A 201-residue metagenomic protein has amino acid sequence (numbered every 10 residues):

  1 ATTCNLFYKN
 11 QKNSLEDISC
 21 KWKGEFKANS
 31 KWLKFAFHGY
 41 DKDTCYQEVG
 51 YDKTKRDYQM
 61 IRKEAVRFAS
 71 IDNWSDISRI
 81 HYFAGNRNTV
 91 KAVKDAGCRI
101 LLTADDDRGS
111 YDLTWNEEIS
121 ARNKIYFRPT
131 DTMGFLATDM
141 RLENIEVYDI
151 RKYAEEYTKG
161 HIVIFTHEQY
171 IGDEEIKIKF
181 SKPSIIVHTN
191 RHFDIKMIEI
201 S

Functional and structural regions predicted by a protein language model:
A1-A28, W74, I164: Active-site beta->alpha N-cap acidic-glycine motif
T2-L6, H38-K42, H81-F83, D105 (+3 more regions): Active-site beta-loop-alpha junctions enriched in small/polar residues
N10-K23, Y51-E64, I145-R151, D173-H192: Well-ordered, non-membrane alpha-helical segments in soluble/globular domains
C20-K34, G97-S110: Acidic, His- and aromatic-enriched active-site or binding-groove loops in soluble protein domains that engage sugars
S30, L101-D105, V163-S201: C-terminal domain-boundary segment and adjacent tail
L33-H38, D76-I80, I100-T103, I162-T166: Hydrophobic faces of well-ordered beta-strands that scaffold small-molecule active sites in alpha/beta enzyme cores
D52-P129: Catalytic domains of cell-wall/extracellular-matrix polysaccharide-remodeling enzymes, centered on de-N-acetylation
I119-K159: A conserved mid-domain beta-alpha-beta active-site/ligand-binding segment of alpha/beta enzyme cores
